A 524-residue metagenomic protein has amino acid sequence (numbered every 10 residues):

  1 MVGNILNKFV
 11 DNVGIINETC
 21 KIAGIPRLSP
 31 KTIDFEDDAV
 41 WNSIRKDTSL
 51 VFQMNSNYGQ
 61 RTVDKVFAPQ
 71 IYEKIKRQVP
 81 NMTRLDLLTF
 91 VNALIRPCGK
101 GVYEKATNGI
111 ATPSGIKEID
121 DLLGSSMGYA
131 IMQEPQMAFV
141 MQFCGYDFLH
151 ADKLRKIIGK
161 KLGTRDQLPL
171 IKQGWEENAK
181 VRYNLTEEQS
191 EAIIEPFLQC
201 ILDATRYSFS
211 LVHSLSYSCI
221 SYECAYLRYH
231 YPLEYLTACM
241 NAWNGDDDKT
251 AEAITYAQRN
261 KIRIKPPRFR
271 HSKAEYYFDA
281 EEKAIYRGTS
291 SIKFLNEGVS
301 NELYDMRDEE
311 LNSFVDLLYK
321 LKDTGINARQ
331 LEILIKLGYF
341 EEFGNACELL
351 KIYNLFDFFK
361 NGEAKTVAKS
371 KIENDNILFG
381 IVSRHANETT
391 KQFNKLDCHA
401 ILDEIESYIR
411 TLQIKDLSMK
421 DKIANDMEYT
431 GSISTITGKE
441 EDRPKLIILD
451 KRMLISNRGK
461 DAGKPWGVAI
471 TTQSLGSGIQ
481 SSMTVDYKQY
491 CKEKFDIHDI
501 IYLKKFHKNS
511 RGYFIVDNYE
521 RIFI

Functional and structural regions predicted by a protein language model:
M1-I524: Noncatalytic, beta-rich nucleic-acid-contacting surfaces in large DNA/RNA-processing enzymes
